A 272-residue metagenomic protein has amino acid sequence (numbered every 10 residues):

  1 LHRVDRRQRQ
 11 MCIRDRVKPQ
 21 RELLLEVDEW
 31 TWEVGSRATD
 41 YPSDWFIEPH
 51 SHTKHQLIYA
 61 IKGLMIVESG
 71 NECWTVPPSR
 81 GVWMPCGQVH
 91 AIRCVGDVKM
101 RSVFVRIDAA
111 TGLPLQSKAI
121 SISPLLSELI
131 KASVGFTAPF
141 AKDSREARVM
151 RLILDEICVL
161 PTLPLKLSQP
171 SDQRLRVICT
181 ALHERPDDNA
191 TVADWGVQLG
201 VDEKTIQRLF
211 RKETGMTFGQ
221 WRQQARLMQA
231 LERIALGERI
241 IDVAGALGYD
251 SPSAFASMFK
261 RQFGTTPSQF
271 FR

Functional and structural regions predicted by a protein language model:
L1-D15: Single conserved hydrophobic/aromatic residue that forms the stacking wall/gate of nucleotide- or nucleobase-binding
P19, L24-A119: N-terminal regulatory/effector-sensing and dimerization cores that precede helix-turn-helix DNA-binding domains
S79, I206, F210, A254-F255 (+1 more regions): Short hydrophobic/aromatic patch on the recognition helix
A110-T180: Amphipathic alpha-helical segments enriched in hydrophobic/aromatic residues interleaved with Lys/Arg
S133-A141, E156-L163, I178-T191, F210 (+4 more regions): Basic, amphipathic alpha-helical hairpins
Q173-A181, R222, R226-Q229: Pre-recognition alpha-helix immediately N-terminal to the DNA-recognition helix within helix-turn-helix or winged-helix
A193, V201, K212-P252, A256 (+1 more regions): Terminal helix-turn-helix DNA-binding modules in bacterial transcription factors
S257-R272: …primarily DNA-binding HTH/wHTH and HhH modules…
